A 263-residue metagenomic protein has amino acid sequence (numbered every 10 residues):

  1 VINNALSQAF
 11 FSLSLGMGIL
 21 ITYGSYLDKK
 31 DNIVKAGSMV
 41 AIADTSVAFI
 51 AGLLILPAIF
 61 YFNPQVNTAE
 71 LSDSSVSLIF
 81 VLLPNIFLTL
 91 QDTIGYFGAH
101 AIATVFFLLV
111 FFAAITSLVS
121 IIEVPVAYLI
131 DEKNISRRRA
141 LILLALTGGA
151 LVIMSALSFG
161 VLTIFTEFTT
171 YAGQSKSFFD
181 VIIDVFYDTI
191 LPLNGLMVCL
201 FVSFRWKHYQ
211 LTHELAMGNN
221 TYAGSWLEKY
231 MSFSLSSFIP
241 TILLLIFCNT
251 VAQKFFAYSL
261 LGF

Functional and structural regions predicted by a protein language model:
V1, E70-N85, T170, Q210-W226: Juxtamembrane inter-helical linkers in multi-pass membrane proteins
V1, Y26-N32, L54-N67, L90-A101 (+3 more regions): Transmembrane helix-loop junctions in multi-pass membrane proteins
V1-I115, V119, R139-A140: Membrane-embedded translocation segments of transport machinery
S14-K29, L109-A127, N194-T212, F247 (+1 more regions): Transmembrane alpha-helical segments in integral membrane proteins
A43-F49, G98-A103, F112-I115, Y128-T166 (+1 more regions): Loop-to-transmembrane helix boundary motifs in multi-pass membrane proteins
F111-L118, L141-S155, F159, K176 (+1 more regions): Hydrophobic alpha-helical segments of multi-pass membrane transport proteins
I121-I135, F178, L200-E228: Alpha-helical transmembrane segments
Y171-V202, A223-F263: A generic transmembrane alpha-helix motif of multi-pass inner-membrane proteins
